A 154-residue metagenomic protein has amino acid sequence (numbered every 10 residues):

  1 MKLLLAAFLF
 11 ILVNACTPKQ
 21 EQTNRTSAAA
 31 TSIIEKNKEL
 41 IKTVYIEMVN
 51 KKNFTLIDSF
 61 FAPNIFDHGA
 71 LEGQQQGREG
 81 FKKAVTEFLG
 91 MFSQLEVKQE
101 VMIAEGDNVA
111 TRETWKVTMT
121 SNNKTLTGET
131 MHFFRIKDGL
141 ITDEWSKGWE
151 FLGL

Functional and structural regions predicted by a protein language model:
L4-L12: Sec-dependent N-terminal signal peptides
C16-T55, S59, P63: Short, low-complexity N-terminal intrinsically disordered segments enriched in polar/charged residues
F54-E105: A solvent-exposed, acidic/Ser-Thr-rich amphipathic alpha-helical stretch
I57, N64, E105-N108, F134-T142: Short, solvent-exposed coil/turn segments at beta-strand boundaries
G90-Q94, V117-T127: Short, cysteine-centered beta-strand-loop-beta hairpins and adjacent loop/turn segments enriched in charged/polar
E96-V97, R112, L126-M131: Short, surface-exposed coil-to-beta transition loops
D107-W115: A short hydrophobic beta-strand element
E129-L154: Short beta-strand edge/turn micro-motifs at domain boundaries
